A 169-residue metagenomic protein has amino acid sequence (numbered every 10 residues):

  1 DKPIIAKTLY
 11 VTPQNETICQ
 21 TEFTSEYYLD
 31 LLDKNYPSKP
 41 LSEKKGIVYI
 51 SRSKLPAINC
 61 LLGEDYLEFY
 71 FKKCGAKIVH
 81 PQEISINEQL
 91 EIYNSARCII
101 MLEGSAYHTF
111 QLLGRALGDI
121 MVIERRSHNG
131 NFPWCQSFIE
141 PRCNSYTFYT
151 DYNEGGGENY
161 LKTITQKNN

Functional and structural regions predicted by a protein language model:
D1-N169: The feature primarily captures lumenal catalytic ectodomains of type II secretory-pathway glycosyltransferases
